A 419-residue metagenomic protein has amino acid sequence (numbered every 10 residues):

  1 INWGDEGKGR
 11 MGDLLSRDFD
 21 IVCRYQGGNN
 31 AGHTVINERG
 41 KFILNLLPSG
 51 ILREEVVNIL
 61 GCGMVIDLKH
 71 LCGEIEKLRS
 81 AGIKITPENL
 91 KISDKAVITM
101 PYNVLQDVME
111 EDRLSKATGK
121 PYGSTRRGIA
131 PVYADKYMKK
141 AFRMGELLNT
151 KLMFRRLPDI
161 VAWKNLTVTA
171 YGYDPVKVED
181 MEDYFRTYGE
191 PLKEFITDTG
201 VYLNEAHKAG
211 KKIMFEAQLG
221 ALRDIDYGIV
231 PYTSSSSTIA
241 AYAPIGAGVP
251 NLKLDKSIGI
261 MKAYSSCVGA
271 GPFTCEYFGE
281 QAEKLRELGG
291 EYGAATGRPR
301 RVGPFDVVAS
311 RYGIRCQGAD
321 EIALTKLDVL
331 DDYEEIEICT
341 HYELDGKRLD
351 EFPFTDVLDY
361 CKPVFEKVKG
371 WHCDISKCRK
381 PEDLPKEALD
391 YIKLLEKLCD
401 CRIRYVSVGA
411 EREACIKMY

Functional and structural regions predicted by a protein language model:
I1-Y419: Non-transmembrane, aqueous-exposed alpha-helical and coiled segments at domain scale
